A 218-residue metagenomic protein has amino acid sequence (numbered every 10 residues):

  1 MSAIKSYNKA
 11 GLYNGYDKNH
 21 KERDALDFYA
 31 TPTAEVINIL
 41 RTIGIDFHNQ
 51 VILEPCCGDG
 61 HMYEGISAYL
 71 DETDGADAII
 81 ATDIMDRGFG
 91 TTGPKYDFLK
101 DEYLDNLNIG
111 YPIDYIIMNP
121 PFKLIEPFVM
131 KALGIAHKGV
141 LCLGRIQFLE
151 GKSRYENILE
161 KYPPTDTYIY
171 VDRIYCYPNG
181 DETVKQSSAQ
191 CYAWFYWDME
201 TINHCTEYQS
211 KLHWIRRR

Functional and structural regions predicted by a protein language model:
M1-R218: Class I S-adenosyl-L-methionine-dependent methyltransferase catalytic core
